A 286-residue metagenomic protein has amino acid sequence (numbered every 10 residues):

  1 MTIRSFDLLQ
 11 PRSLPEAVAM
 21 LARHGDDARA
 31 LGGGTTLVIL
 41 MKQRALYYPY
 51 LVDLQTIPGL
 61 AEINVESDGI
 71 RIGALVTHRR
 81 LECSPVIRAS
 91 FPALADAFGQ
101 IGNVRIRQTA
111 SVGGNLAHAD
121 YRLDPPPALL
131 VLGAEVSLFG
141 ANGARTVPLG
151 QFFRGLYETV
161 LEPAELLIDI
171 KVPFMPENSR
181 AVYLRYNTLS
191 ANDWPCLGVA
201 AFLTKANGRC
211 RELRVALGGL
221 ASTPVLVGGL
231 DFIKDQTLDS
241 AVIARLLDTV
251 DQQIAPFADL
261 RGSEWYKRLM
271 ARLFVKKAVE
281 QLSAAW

Functional and structural regions predicted by a protein language model:
M1-W286: C-terminal structural segment of proteins
